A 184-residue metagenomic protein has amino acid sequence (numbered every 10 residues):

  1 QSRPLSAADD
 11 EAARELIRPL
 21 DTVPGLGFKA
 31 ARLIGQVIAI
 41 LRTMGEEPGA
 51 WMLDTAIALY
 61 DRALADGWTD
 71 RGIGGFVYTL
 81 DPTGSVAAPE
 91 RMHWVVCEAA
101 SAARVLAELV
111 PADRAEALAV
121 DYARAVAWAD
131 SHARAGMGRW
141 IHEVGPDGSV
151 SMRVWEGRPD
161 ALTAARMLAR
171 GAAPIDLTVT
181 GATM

Functional and structural regions predicted by a protein language model:
Q1-M184: Glycan-recognition and catalytic cores of secretory/periplasmic carbohydrate-active enzymes
